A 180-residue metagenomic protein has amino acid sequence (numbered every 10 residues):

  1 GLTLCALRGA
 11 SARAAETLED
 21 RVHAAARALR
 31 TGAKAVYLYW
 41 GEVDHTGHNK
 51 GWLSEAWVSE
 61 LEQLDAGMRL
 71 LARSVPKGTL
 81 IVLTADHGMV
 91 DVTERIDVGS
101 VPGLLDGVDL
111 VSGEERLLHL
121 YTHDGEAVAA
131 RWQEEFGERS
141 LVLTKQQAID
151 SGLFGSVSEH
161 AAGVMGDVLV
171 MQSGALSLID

Functional and structural regions predicted by a protein language model:
G1-D180: Feature captures the catalytic ectodomains and active-site-proximal regions of enzymes that hydrolyze or transfer
